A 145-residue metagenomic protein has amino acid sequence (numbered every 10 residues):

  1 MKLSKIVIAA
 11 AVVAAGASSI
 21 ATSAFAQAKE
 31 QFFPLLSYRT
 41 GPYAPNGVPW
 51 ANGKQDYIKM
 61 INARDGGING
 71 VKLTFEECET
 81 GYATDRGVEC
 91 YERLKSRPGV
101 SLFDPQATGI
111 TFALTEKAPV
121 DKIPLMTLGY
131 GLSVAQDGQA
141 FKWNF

Functional and structural regions predicted by a protein language model:
M1-A9: Bacterial Sec-dependent N-terminal signal peptides
A14-A24: C-terminal segment of classical bacterial N-terminal signal peptides
E30-Q55, C78-D85, A107: Extracytoplasmic "Venus flytrap"
F33, A51-I58, V88-Y91, T111-P119 (+1 more regions): Extracytoplasmic/secreted envelope proteins and their assembly/folding machinery, especially bacterial periplasmic
N52-F75: Signal peptide-proximal N-terminal region of secreted/periplasmic/extracellular or secretory-lumen proteins
E77, G81-V100: Short, well-structured alpha-helical segments in soluble
D85, G99-F145: Extracytoplasmic ligand/sensor domains, especially the bilobed periplasmic-binding protein
